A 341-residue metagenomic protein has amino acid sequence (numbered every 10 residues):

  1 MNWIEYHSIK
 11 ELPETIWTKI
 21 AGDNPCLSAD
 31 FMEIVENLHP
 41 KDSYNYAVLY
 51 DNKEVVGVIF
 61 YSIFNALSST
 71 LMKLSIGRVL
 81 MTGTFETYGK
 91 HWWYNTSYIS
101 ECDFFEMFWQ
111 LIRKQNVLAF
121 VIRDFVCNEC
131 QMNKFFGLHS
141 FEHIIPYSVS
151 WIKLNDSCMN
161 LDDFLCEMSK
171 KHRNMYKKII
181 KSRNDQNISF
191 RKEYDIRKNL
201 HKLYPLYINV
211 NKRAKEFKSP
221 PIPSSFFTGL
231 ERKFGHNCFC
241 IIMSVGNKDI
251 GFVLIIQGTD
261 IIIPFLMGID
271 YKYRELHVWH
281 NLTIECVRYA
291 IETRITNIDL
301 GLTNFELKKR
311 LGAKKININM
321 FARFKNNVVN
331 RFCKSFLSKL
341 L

Functional and structural regions predicted by a protein language model:
M1-N2, I99, S338-L341: Short, Lys/Arg-enriched, disordered terminal segments
N2-K73, I122-E275: A conserved beta-strand-loop-helix scaffold within acyl/acetyltransferase catalytic domains
G22, G312-A313, L337: A generic structural signal for secondary-structure junctions that act as hinges or helix/strand caps at the edges
S43-Y44, A66-I145, T259-M320: Acyl-donor binding region in acyl/amide transferases
S169-R173, G312, N326: Short capping/connector residues at structural and topological boundaries
E231, N317-N319, S335-L337: Short alpha-helix boundary/capping motifs
F324-L341: Membrane-proximal basic amphipathic "stem/tether" segments
